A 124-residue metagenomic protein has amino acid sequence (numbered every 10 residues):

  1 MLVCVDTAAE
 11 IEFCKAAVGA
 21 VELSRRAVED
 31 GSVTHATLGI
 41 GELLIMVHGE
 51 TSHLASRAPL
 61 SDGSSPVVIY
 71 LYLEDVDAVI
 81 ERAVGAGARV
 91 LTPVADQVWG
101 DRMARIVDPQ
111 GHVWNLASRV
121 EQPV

Functional and structural regions predicted by a protein language model:
M1, I11-V107, L116-V124: Vicinal oxygen chelate
V5-D6: Conserved beta-strand-loop-alpha-helix junction that forms the acyl-donor binding cleft
